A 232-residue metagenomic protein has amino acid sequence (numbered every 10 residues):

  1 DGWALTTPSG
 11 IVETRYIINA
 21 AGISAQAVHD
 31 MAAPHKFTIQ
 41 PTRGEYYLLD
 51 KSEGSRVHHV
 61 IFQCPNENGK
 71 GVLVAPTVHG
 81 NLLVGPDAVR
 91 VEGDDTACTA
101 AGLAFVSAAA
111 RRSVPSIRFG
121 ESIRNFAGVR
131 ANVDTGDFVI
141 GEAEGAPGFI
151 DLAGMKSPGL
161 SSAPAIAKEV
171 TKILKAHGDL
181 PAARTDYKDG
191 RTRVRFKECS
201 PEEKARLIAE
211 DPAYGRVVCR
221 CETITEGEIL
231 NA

Functional and structural regions predicted by a protein language model:
D1-P8, V12, N132-G136, A146: A short, glycine/Asx- and small/polar-enriched loop/turn that sits immediately N-terminal to a beta-strand
A4-G85, V89-T99, A108, V114-I117 (+1 more regions): Flavin-dependent oxidoreductases
A20, R220-C221: Small/polar loops that bind or transfer phosphate-bearing groups
G69-G71, V78-H79, R90, D94-V217 (+1 more regions): C-terminal catalytic lobe of FAD-dependent flavoproteins
